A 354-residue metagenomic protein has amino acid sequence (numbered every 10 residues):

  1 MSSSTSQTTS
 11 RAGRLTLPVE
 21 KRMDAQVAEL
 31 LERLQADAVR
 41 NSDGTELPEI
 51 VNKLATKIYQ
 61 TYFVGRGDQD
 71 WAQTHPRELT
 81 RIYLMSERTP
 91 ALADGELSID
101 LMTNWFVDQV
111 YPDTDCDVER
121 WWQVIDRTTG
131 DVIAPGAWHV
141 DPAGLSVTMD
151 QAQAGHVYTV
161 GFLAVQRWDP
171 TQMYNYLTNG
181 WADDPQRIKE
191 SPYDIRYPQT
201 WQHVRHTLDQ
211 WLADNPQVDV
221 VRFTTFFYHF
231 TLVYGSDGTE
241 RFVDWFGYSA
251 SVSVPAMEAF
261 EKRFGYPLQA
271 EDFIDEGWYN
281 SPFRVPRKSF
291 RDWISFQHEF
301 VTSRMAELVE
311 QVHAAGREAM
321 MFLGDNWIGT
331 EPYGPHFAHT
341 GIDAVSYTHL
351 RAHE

Functional and structural regions predicted by a protein language model:
M1-D209, D214: Mature N-terminal, pre-catalytic/accessory segment of carbohydrate-active enzymes
L17-P18, R222, Q297-E331: Aromatic-lined carbohydrate-recognition surfaces of secreted/lumenal glycan-active proteins
V39-N41, F223, Y347: Conserved beta-strand positions
T45, V64, T225-F227, L323-W327 (+1 more regions): Active-site-proximal loop/turn and secondary-structure-junction residues that shape catalytic pockets, frequently
P198-H206, W293-E307: Aromatic- and glycine-enriched glycan-recognition loops and surfaces that form the carbohydrate-binding subsites
N215-F230, G277-R291: Active-site groove signature of glycoside hydrolases
Y248-F296: Active-site-proximal, well-structured secondary-structure segments within enzyme catalytic domains
T348-E354: Conserved small/polar residues in nucleotide/adenosyl-binding loops
